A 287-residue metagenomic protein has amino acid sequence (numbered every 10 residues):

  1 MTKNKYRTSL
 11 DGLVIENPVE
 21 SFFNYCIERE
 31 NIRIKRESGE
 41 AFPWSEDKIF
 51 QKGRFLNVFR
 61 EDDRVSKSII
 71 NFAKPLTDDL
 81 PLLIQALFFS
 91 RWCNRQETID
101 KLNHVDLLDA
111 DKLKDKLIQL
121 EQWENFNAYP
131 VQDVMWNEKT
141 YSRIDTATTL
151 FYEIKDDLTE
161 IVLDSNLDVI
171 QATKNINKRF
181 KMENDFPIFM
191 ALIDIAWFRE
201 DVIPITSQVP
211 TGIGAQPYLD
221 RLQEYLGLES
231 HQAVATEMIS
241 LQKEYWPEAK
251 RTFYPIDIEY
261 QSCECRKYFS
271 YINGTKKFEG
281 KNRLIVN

Functional and structural regions predicted by a protein language model:
M1-I69, I144-Q171, F189, I193-N287: C-terminal accessory module of base-excision DNA glycosylases/AP lyases that mediates lesion recognition and DNA
P43-N125, T159: Phosphate-/polyanion-interacting regions in eukaryotic proteins
P75-D79, R179-F180, T206-S207: A general structural signal for short secondary-structure junctions and capping/turn motifs
L80-Q85, N127, Q132, T252-Q261: Generic structural motif recognizing short loop/turn segments at the entrances and edges of beta-strands
E97-R179: Alpha-helical ds-nucleic-acid-binding substructure associated with the helix-hairpin-helix region of base-excision DNA
